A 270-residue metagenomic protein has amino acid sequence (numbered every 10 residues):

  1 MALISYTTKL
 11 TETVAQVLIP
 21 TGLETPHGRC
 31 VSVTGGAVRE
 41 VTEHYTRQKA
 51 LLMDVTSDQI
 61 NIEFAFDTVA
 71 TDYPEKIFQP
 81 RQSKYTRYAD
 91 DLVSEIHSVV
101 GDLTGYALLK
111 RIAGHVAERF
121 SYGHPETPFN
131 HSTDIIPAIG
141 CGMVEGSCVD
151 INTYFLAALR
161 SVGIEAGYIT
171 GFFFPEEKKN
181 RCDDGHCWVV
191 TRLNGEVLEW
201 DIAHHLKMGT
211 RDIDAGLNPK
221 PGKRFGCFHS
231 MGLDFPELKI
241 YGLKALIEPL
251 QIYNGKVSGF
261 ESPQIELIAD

Functional and structural regions predicted by a protein language model:
M1-T25, S230-D270: Alpha-helical and coiled-coil interaction segments, frequently adjacent to or embedded within charge-biased
M1-T68: Intrinsically disordered, low-complexity N-terminal segments that are enriched in acidic
H27-C30, P74-E75, G209-D214: A short, polar/proline- and glycine-enriched secondary-structure boundary/capping micro-motif
Q59-S94: A contiguous, low-structure linker/loop signature
F66-T68, L193, H204, P249: Short beta-strand segments enriched in hydrophobic/aromatic residues within well-folded beta-rich domains
P80-M143, S258, E266-A269: Secondary-structure boundary elements
I112, V144-L159: Active-site nucleophilic cysteine motif
T153-L238: Hydrophobic/aromatic-rich core segments of domains that either
